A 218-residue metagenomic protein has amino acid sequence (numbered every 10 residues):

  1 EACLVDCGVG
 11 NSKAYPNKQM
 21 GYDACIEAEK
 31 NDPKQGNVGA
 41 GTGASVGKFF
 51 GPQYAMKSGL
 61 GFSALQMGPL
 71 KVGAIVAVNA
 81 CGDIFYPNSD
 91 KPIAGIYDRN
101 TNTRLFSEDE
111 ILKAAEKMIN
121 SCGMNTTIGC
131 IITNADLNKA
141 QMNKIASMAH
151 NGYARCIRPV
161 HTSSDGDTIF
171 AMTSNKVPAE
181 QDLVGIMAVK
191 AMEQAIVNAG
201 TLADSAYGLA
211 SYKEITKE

Functional and structural regions predicted by a protein language model:
E1-E218: A structural signal for small-residue-enriched, beta-sheet-centric alpha/beta enzyme cores and oligomeric scaffold folds
